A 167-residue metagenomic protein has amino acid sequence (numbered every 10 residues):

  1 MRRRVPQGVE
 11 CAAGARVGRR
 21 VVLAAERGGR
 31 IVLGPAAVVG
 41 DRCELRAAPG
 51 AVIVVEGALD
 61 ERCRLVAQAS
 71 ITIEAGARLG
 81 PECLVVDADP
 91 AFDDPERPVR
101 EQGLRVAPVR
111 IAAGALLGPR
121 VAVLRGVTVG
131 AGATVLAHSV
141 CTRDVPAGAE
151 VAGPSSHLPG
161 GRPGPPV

Functional and structural regions predicted by a protein language model:
M1, R97-P98, P146: Generic structural signal for alpha-helix starts
M1-G8, G160, P166-V167: Membrane-proximal basic amphipathic "stem/tether" segments
G18-V123, V127, P154-S156, G160-V167: Flexible, glycine/small-residue-enriched loop-and-beta-strand segment within the central core of proteins
V127-H157, V167: C-terminal/domain-terminus segments
